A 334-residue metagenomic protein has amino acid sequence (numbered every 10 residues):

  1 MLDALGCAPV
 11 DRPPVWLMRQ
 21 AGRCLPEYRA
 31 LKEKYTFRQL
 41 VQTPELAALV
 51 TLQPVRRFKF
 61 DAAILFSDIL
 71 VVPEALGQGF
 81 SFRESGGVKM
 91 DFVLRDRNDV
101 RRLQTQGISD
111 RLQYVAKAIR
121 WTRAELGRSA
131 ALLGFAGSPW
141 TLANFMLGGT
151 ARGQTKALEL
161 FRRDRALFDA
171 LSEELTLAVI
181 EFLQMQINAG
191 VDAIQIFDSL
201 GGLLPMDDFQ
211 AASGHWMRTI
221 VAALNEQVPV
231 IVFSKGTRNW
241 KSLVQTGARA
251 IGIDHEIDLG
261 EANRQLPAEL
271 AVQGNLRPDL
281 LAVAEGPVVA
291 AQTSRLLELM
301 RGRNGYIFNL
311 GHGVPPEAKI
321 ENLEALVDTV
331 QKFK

Functional and structural regions predicted by a protein language model:
M1-D11, K32, G107, D169 (+3 more regions): Metal- and O2-centered redox machinery and metal/ROS homeostasis
M1-Q78, F82, V88, T219 (+2 more regions): N-terminal basic, low-complexity leaders that serve as flexible interaction/assembly modules and, when applicable, as
A8-Q39, I69, A75-E84, M90-D96 (+3 more regions): N-terminal small/glycine-rich loop or linker at the start of catalytic domains across soluble metabolic enzymes
I64-E84, L94, R101-I108, V191-F209 (+1 more regions): Glycine-rich, proline-tolerant flexible connector loops at the mouths of alpha/beta enzymes
S85-E125: A gly/proline- and charged-residue-enriched helix-loop-helix capping module
R111-K334: Active-site loop segments of alpha/beta catalytic cores
